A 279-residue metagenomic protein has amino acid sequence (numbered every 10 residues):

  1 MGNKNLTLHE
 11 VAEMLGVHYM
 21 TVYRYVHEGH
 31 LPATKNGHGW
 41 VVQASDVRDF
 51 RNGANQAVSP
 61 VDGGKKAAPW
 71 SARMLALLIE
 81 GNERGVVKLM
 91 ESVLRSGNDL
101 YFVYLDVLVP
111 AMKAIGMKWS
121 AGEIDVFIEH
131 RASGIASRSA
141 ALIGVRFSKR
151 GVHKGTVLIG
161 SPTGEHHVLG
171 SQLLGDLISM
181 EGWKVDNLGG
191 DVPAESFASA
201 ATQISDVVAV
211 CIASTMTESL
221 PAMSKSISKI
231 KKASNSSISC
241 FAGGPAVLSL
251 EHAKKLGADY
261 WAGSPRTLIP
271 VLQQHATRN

Functional and structural regions predicted by a protein language model:
M1-T21: Polyanion-binding surface elements
M14, M20-T21, E28-K149: Long amphipathic alpha-helical segments
G155-V157, V210: Conserved hydrophobic helix-helix packing surfaces used for dimerization/oligomerization
S161-G170: Active-site-adjacent loop and "lid" segments of alpha/beta metabolic enzymes
Q172-V185: Short helix-loop-beta junction
V192-L250, K254: Cofactor-cradling patches in redox/metallo enzymes
F241, P245-N279: Peripheral docking tails and interdomain loops at the edges of cofactor- or intermediate-handling domains
